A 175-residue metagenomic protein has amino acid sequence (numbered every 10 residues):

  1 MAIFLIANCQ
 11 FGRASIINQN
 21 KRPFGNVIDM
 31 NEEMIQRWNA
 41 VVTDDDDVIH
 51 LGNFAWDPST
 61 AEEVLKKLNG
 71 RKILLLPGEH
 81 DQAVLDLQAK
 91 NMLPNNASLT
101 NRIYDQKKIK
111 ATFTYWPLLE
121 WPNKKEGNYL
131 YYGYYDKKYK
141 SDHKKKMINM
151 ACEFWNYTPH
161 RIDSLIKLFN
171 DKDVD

Functional and structural regions predicted by a protein language model:
M1-A2, L118: Short amphipathic alpha-helices and their capping/turn segments at secondary-structure boundaries
A2-A7, F11-I103: Core catalytic region of metal-dependent phosphoesterases/phosphodiesterases, especially metallo-beta-lactamase-like
K90-D175: Conserved beta-sheet core of the metallophosphoesterase superfamily
